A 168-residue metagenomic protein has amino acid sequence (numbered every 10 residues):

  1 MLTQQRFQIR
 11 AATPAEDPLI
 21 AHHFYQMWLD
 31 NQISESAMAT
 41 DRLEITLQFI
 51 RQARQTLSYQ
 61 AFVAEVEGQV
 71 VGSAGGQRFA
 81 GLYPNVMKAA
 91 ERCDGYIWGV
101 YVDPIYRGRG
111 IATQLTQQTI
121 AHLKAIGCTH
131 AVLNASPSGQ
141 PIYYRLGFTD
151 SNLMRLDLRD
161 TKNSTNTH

Functional and structural regions predicted by a protein language model:
F7, W28-F49: Conserved GNAT-fold acetyl-CoA-binding loop/helix
Q8-H22: A short beta-loop-alpha structural element at the N-terminal edge of CoA-dependent acyl/N-acetyltransferase catalytic
Q48-V63, Y96: A short helix-loop-beta-strand connector motif used in the catalytic cores of GNAT acetyltransferases and, in some
V63, Q69-R78, Y96, Y101: Conserved beta-strand in the GNAT
G81-P84, V132-Q140, Y144, T149-T165: Conserved catalytic-core motifs of GNAT/GCN5-like acyltransferases
V86-P104: Conserved acetyl-CoA binding element of GNAT-fold acetyltransferases
Y106-Q118: Conserved acetyl-CoA pyrophosphate-binding loop and the N-cap/start of the following alpha-helix in GNAT-like
L123-A135: Conserved GNAT acetyl-CoA-binding A-motif
